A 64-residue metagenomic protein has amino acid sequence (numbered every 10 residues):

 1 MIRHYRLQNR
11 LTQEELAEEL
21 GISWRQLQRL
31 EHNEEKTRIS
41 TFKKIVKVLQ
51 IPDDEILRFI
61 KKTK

Functional and structural regions predicted by a protein language model:
M1-E15, E19, K44: Short basic helix-loop element that most often maps to the first helix and adjoining turn of HTH DNA-binding modules
I22-K36: Recognition helix of helix-turn-helix/homeodomain-like DNA-binding domains that insert into the DNA major groove
R29, N33, K44, K62: Alpha-helical DNA-recognition elements
S40-I56: DNA major-groove recognition helix of helix-turn-helix/homeodomain DNA-binding modules
D54-K64: Short, charged recognition helix plus adjacent turn of helix-turn-helix-like nucleic-acid-binding domains
